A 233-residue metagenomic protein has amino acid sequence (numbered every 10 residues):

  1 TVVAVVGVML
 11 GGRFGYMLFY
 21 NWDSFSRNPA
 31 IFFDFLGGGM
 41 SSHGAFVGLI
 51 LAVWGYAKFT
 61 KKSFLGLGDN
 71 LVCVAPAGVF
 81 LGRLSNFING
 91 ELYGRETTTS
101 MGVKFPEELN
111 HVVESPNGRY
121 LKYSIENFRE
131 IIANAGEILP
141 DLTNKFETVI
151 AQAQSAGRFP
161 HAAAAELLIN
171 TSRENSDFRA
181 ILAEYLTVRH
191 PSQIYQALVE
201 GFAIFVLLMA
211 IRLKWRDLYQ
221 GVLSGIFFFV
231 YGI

Functional and structural regions predicted by a protein language model:
T1-I233: Hydrophobic, membrane-interfacing alpha helices
